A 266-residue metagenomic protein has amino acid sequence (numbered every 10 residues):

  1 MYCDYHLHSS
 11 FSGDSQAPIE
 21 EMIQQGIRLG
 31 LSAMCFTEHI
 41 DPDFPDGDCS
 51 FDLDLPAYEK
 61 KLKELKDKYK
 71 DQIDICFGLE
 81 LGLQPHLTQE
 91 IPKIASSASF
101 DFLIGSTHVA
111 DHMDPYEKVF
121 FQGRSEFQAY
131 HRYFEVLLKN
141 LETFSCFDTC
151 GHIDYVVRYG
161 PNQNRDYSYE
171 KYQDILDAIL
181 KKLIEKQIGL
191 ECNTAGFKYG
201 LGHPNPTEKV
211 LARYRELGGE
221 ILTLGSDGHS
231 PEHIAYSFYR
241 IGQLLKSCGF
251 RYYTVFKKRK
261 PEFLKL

Functional and structural regions predicted by a protein language model:
M1-P85, I94-S97, Y159-E170, T194 (+3 more regions): An N-terminally biased module of ancient metal coordination in phosphate/nucleic-acid-related enzymes
M1-S9, I19, D111, Q163-L266: Charged catalytic cores and adjacent phosphate/nucleic-acid-binding surfaces used for phosphate/nucleic-acid chemistry
Y2-D4, A33-C35, D74-G78, D101-I104 (+4 more regions): Structural preference for beta-strand elements that scaffold enzyme active sites
G30, S99, S145-C146, G218 (+1 more regions): Short loop/turn motifs at secondary-structure junctions
T37, S106, I153, N193 (+1 more regions): Conserved residues at the C-terminal ends of beta-strands
D48, D52-E185: Extended substrate/RNA-proximal surfaces in nucleic-acid metabolism proteins
